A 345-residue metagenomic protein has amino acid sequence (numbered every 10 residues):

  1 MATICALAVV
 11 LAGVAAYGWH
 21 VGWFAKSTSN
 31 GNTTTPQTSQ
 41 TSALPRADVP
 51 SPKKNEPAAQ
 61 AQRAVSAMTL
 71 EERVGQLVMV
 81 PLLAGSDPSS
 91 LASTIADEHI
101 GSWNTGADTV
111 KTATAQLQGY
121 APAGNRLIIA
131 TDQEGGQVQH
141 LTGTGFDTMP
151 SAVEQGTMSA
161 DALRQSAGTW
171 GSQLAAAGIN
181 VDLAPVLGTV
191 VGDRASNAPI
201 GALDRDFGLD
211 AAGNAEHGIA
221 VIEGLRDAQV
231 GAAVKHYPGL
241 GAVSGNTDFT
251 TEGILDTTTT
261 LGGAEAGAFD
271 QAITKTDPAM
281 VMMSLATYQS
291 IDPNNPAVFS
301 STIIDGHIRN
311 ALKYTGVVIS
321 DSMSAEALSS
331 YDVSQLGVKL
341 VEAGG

Functional and structural regions predicted by a protein language model:
M1-I129, G136-H140: N-terminal hydrophobic targeting/anchoring segments and the immediately downstream early-domain regions of hydrolases
T69, T114-Q116, G213-G345: Second-shell residues forming the walls of enzyme active-site clefts
G75-L82, G101-T105, L127-G135, V181-P185 (+3 more regions): Hydrophobic faces of well-ordered beta-strands that scaffold small-molecule active sites in alpha/beta enzyme cores
L83-D87, D108-K111, Q133-V138, V181 (+4 more regions): Solvent-exposed loop/turn segments at secondary-structure junctions within structured extracellular/periplasmic domains
A84-D97, L163-Q173, A266-F269, D332-G337: Short, acidic/polar
T94-D108, L183, A195-N197, T274-P293: Short acidic, glycine-rich surface-loop motifs adjacent to enzyme active sites
G101-N104, T148-D161, S196-H217, N246-G262 (+1 more regions): Glycine-rich tight-turn/loop motif centered on a GG-T
Y120-F146, L163-D193, N214-G239: Glycine-rich, aromatic-flanked loop segments that form ligand/cofactor-binding clefts across common enzyme folds
